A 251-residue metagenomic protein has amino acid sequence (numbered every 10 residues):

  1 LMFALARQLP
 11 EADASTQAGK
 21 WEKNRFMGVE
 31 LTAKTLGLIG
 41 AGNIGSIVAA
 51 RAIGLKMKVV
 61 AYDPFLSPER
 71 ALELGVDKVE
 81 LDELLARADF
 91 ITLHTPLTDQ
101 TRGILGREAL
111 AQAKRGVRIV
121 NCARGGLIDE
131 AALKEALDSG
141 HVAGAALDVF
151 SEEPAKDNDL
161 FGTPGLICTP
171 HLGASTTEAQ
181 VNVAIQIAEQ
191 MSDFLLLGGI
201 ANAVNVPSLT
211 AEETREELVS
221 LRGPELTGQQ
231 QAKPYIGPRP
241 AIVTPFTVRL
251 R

Functional and structural regions predicted by a protein language model:
L1-T35, I47-A50, G199-N202: Phosphate-binding beta-alpha-beta segment of Rossmann-like dinucleotide-binding domains, i.e., the NAD(P)
L5-L9, L55, A136-G140, E152 (+2 more regions): Change "in soluble alpha/beta enzymes" to "in soluble alpha/beta proteins
A41-G42: Glycine-rich Rossmann-fold phosphate-binding loop(s) that bind the pyrophosphate of adenine dinucleotide cofactors
P64-D159, S175: Rossmann-like adenosine-cofactor binding region
D148, H171, L197: Active-site glycine-centered loops adjacent to acidic/histidine catalytic or metal-binding residues that shape
D159-A174: Short FAD-binding loop at a beta-strand-to-alpha-helix junction that anchors the flavin cofactor in diverse
A174-R251: NAD(P)-dependent dehydrogenase/reductase Rossmann-like domain
